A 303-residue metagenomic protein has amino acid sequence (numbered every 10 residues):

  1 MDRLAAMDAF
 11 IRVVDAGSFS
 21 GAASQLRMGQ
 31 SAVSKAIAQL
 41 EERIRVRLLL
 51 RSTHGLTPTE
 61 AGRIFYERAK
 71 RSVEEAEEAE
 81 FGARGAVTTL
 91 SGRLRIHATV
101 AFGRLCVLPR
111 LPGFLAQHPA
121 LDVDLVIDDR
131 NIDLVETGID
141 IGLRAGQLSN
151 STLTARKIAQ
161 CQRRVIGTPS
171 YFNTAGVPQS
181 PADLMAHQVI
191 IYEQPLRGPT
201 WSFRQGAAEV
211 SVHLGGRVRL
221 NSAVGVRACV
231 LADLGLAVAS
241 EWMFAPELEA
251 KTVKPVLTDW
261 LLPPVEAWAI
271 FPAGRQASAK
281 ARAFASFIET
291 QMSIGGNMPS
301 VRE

Functional and structural regions predicted by a protein language model:
R12-R27: Short helix-boundary/capping micro-motifs
G29-A32, A36-Q39, R110: Residues within the DNA-recognition helix of helix-turn-helix
L40-E41, V253: Conserved amphipathic alpha-helical core elements
E41-P58: A short LG(V/I)-centered, amphipathic sequence patch enriched for acidic residue(s) preceding the LG motif
T53-L56, R63, E74-H97: Short helix-loop hinge/linker segments at domain boundaries
E67, A120, E241-K254, W260-E303: C-terminal effector-binding regulatory domain of bacterial HTH transcription factors
S91-T154, V301-E303: Central regulatory/effector-binding core of bacterial HTH transcription factors
T152-R163, G167-I190, G206: Flexible hinge/capping segments at coil-to-helix
